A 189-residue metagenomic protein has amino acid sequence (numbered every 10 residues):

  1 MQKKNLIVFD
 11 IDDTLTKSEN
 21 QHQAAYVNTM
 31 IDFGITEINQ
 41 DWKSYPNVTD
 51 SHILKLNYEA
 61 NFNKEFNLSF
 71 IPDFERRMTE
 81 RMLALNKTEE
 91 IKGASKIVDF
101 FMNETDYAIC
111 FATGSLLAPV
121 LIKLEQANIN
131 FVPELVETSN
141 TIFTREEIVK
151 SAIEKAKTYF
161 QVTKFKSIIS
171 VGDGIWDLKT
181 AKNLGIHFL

Functional and structural regions predicted by a protein language model:
Q2-F9, L15-G93: N-terminal helical cap/lid subdomain that shapes the substrate entry/recognition surface in HAD-like hydrolases
T36, N130-E134, V162: Conserved H-loop
D41-Y45, I71-P72, N130-T144: A short, structured active-site edge motif that brings together acidic residues
F62, E104, E154-T163: Alpha-helix termini
A94, V98-E125, L135-F143: Substrate-recognition element of Asp-dependent hydrolases with the DxDx(T/V) motif
T105-C110, K166-I168, G185-F188: Short active-site oxyanion
T144, I169-H187: Acidic, divalent-metal-coordinating active-site segment for phosphoryl/phosphodiester hydrolysis, typified by short
